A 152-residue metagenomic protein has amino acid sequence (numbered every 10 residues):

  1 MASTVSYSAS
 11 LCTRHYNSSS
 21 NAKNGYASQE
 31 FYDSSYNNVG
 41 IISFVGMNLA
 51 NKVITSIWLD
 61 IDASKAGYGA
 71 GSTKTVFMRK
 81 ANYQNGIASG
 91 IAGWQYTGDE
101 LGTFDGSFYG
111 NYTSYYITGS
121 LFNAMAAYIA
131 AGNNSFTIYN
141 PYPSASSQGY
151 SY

Functional and structural regions predicted by a protein language model:
M1-M47, K80-A81, P143-S146: Flexible, small-residue-rich N-terminal segments that precede or flank a structured functional core
Y36-V39, K52-S56: Short, solvent-exposed loop/turn segments enriched in Ser/Thr/Gly
V39-S43, D60, S135-Y139: Ordered hydrophobic segments in well-structured contexts
F44, V53-A66: A short beta-strand element within beta-rich, extracytoplasmic domains of secreted/secretory-pathway proteins
L49, A63-G67, P143-S144: Solvent-exposed loop/turn segments at secondary-structure junctions within structured extracellular/periplasmic domains
A63-S135: Beta-strand-rich interaction/scaffold domains
A126-Y152: Proprotein-processing/basic-patch segments
